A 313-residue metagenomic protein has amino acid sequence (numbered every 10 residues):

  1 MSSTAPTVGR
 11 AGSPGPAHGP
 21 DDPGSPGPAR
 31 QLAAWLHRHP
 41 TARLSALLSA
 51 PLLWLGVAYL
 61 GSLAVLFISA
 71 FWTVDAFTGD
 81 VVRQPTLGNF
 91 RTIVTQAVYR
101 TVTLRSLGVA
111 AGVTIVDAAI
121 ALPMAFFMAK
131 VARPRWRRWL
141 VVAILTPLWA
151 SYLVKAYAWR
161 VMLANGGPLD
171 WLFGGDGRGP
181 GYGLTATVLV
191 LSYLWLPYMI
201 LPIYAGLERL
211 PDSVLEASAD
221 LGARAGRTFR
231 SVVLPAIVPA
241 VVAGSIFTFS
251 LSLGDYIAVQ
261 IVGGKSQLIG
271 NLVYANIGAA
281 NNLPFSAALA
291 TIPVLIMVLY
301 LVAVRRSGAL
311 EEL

Functional and structural regions predicted by a protein language model:
S3, V8, H18, G24-I68 (+1 more regions): N-terminal signal-anchor/first transmembrane alpha helix
S3-V8, G12-G15, G27-R30, A46 (+4 more regions): C-terminal transmembrane helix and the adjacent membrane-cytosol boundary/short C-terminal tail of inner/organellar
R30-H37, V154-S192, G226, V259 (+1 more regions): Membrane-interfacial helix termini and adjacent extracytoplasmic/periplasmic loops of multi-pass transporters
W35-L36, G112-L145, V161, S213-L215 (+2 more regions): Transmembrane-helix boundary motif in ABC transporter permease subunits
R38-R43, D75-F77, L87-V98, V259-R306: Interhelical loop and adjacent transmembrane-helix boundary motif in polytopic membrane transport permeases
S49-G61, T146, Y193, M199-G206 (+2 more regions): Transmembrane alpha-helices
L60-A97, M162-G166, G263-G264, L313: Short membrane-interfacial helix/loop motifs at transmembrane-helix boundaries
L66-S69, V74-D75, M199-I200, A240-Y274: Non-cytoplasmic
